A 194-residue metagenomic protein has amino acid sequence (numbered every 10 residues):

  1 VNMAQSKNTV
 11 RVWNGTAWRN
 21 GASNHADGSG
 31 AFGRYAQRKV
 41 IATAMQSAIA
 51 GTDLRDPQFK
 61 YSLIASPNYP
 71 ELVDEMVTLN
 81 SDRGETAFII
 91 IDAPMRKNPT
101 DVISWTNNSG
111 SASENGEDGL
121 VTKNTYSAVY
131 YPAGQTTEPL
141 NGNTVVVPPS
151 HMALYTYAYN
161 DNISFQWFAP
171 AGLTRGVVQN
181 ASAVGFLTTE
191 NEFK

Functional and structural regions predicted by a protein language model:
V1-K194: A glycine- and small-residue-enriched flexible loop/hinge signal that marks low-structured segments
